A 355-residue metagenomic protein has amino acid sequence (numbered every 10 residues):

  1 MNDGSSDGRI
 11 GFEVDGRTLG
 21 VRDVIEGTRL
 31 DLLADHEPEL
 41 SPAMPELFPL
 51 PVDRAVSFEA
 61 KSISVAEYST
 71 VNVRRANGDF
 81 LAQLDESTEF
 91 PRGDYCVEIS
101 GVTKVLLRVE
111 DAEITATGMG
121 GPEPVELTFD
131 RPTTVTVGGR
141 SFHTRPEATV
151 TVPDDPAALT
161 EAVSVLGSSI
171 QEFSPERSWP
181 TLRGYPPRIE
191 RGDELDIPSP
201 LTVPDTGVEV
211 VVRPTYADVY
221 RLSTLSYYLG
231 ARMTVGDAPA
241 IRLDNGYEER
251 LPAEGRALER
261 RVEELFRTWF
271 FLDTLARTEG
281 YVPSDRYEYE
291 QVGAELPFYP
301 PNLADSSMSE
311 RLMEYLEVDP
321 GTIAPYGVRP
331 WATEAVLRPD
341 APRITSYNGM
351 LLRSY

Functional and structural regions predicted by a protein language model:
M1-V125: Long, charged/polar, low-complexity intrinsically disordered N-terminal extensions that precede catalytic
G8-L40, R108-Y355: Domain-scale, conserved, charged regions that form catalytic cores and adjacent regulatory/interaction surfaces
